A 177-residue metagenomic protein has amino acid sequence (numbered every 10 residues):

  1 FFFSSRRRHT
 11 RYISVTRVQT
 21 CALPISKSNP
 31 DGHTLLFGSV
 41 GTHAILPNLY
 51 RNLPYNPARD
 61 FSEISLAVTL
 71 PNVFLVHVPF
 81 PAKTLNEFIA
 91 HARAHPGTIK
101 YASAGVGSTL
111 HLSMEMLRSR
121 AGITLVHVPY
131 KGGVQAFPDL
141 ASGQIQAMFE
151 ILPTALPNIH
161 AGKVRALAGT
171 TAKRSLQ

Functional and structural regions predicted by a protein language model:
F1-P24: Single conserved hydrophobic/aromatic residue that forms the stacking wall/gate of nucleotide- or nucleobase-binding
A22, A136-F137, A155: Short, hydrophobic alpha-helical packing/hinge segments within bilobed ligand-binding/sensory domains
P24-T34, V40, N48-Q135, A172-K173: Hinge/capping helix and adjacent helix->loop/strand transition within the periplasmic-binding protein
G32-G38, Q146-E150, A166-A168: Paired acidic/hydrophobic, glycine-rich loop segments that form the ligand-binding mouth/hinge of periplasmic-binding
V40, P153-T154: Alpha-helix/helix-capping structural signal
T69, K83, T154-Q177: C-terminal lobe and pocket-closing loops of periplasmic/extracytoplasmic Venus-flytrap solute-binding proteins
K131-G132, Q144, E150-I151: Active-site donor-sugar recognition loop in glycosyltransferases
